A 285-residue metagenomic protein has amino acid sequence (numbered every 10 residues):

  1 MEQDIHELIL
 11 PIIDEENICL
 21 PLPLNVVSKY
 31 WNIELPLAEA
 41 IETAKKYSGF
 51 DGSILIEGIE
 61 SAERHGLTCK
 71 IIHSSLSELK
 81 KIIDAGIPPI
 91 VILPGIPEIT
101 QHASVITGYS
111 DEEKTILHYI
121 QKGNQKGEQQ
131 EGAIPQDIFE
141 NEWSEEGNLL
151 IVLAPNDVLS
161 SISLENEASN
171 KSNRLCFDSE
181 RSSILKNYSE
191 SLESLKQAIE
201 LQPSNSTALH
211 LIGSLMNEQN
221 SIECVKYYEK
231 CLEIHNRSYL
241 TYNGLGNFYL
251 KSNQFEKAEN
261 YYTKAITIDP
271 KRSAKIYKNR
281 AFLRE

Functional and structural regions predicted by a protein language model:
M1-F50, G95, E112, S172-S182 (+8 more regions): Active-site-adjacent structural segments surrounding the nucleophilic cysteine of cysteine proteases and isopeptidases
M1-L10, S28-A154: Conserved active-site-adjacent core of cysteine acyl-enzyme catalytic domains
S48, Y109-L201, S206-H210: Noncatalytic regulatory segments and standalone regulatory/sensor domains
E167, L201, I234, I268-D269 (+1 more regions): Short coil/turn linker motifs that delimit alpha-helical repeat modules in TPR/alpha-solenoid proteins
S183, M216-N217, N243, L250 (+1 more regions): Position-specific recognition of the canonical hydrophobic site in helix A of tetratricopeptide repeat
A208, T241, K275-I276: TPR alpha-solenoid repeat register
Q254-E259, T263-P270, A281: A detector of tandem-repeat and repeat-rich interaction/domain scaffolds
